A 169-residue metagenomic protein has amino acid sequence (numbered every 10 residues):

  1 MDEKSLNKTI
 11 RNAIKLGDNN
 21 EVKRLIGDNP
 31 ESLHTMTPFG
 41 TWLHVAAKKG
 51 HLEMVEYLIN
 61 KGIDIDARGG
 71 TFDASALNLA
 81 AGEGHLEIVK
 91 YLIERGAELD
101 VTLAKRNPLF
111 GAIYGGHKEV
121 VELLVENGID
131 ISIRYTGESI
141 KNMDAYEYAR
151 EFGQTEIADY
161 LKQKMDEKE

Functional and structural regions predicted by a protein language model:
M1-N12, R95, E126-N127, E138-E169: Ankyrin-repeat-protein effector appendages
M1-V45: N-terminal segments that cap or nucleate solenoid repeat domains
K4-I10, T35-W42, R68-S75, T102-L109 (+1 more regions): Ankyrin-repeat boundary/"N-cap" motif
E21, E53-M54, E87-I88, E119-V120 (+1 more regions): Conserved ankyrin/ankyrin-like repeat signature
R24-E31, E56-D64, K90-E98, L123-D130 (+1 more regions): Ankyrin repeat domain, specifically the short helix-to-loop turn at the C-terminus of the second helix of each repeat
K48, R68-E83, E87-K90, E94: Alpha-helical adaptor scaffolds
